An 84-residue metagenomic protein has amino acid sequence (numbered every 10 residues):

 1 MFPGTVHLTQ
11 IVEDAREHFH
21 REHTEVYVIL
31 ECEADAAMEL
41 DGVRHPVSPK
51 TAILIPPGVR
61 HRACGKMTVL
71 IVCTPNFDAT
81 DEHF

Functional and structural regions predicted by a protein language model:
M1-F19, H23, V72, D81-H83: A short glycine-rich, His/Asp/Glu-containing loop-to-beta-strand
F2, E39-V43, K66: Short strand-coil-strand connectors
V6-Q10, V26, R44-P46, A52-L54 (+1 more regions): Conserved hydrophobic/aromatic beta-strand scaffold that supports enzyme active sites
T9-I11, I29, A63: Short beta-strand element of the conserved SAM-dependent methyltransferase core
V12-D14, P49-K50, P56-G58, K66: Tight coil/turn sites that cap or link beta-strands
R16-E17, V43, G58-R60: Short, flexible, glycine/charge-rich loop motifs used to bind or transfer phosphoryl groups or to couple energy/partner
F19-P49, H83: A short beta-strand-loop-beta hairpin characteristic of the jelly-roll/cupin
P57-T80: Ligand-binding loop in jelly-roll beta-barrel domains
